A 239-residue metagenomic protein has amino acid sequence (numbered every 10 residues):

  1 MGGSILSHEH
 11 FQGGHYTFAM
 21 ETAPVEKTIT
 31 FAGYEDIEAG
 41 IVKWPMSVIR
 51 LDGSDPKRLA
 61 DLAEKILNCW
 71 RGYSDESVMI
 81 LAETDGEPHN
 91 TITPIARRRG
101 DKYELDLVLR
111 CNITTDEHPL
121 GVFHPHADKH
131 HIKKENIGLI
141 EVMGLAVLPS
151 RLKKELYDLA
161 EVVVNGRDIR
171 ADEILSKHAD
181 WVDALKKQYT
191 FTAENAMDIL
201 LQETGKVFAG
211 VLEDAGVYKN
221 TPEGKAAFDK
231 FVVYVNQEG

Functional and structural regions predicted by a protein language model:
M1-S7, T84-T91: Beta-rich nucleic-acid/ligand-interaction surfaces
G2-F18, V108: Histidine-centered divalent-metal-coordination microenvironment in nucleic-acid enzymes
G14-E35: Helical (often loop-to-helix) elements that flank the catalytic cores of nucleotide-handling enzymes
E21-A23, P56-L62, E117: Short, conserved charged micro-motifs
Y34-S77: A conserved active-site cap/scaffold subdomain adjacent to cofactor or substrate pockets
E35-V42, R97-R99, H130-I137: A glycine-rich, aromatic-flanked flexible loop/lid motif
L62-P88, I95-E104: Hard-cation-handling environments
D101, D106-G239: Sequence termini and other peripheral, non-core segments
